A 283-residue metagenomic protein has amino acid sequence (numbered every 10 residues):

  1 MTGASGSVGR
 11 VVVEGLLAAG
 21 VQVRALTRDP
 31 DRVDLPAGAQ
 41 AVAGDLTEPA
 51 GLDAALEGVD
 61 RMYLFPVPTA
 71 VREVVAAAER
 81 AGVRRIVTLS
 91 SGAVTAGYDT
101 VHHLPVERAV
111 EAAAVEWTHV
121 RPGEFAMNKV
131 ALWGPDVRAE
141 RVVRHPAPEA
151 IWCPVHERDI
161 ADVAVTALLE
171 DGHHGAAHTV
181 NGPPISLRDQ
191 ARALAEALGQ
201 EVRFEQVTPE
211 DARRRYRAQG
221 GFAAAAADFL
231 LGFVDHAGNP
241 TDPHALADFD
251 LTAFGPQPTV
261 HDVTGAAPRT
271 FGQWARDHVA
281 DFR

Functional and structural regions predicted by a protein language model:
M1-P36, T47-A50, A54-R61, T69-R85 (+4 more regions): Oxidoreductase cofactor-interface core, primarily capturing Rossmann-like NAD(P)-dependent enzymes
G44: Cofactor-binding loops of NAD(P)H-dependent oxidoreductases, dominated by short-chain dehydrogenase/reductases
R214-R283: A hydrophobic C-terminal alpha-helical subdomain
